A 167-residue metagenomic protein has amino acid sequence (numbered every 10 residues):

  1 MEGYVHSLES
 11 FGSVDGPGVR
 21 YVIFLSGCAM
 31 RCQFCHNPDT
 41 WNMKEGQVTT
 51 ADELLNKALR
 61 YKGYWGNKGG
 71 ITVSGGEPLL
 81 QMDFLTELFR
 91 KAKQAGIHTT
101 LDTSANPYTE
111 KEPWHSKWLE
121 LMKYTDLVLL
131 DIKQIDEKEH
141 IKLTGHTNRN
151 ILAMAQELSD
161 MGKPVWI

Functional and structural regions predicted by a protein language model:
M1, S7-T49: Canonical Radical SAM [4Fe-4S] cluster-binding loop centered on the CxxxCxxC motif and its immediate flanking residues
M1-R20, N56, Y61, A153 (+1 more regions): Auxiliary Fe-S-binding modules of radical SAM enzymes
H6-S10, Q47-V48, L55, E112 (+1 more regions): Short secondary-structure boundary micro-motifs
L8-P17, D52, M82, K138 (+1 more regions): Surface-exposed loop/turn and secondary-structure junction residues enriched for glycine/proline
P38-I71: Conserved alpha-helical substructure of the radical SAM core
L59-G63, N67-G70, G75, L79-I167: Conserved AdoMet/S-adenosylmethionine-binding subsite of the radical SAM
